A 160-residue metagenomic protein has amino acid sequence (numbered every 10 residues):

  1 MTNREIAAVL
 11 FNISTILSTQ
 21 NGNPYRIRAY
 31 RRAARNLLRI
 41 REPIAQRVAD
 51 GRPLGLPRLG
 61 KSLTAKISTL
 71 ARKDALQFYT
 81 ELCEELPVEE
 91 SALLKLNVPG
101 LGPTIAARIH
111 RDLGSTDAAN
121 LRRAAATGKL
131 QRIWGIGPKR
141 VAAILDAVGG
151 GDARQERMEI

Functional and structural regions predicted by a protein language model:
M1, L17-N21, G100, I109-D112: Generic amphipathic alpha-helical segments used as scaffolds and interaction surfaces in large, multi-domain proteins
M1-Q20, R26, I67: Patatin-like phospholipase
A29, A33-I160: Accessory alpha-helical DNA-binding modules that contact the DNA backbone or grooves
